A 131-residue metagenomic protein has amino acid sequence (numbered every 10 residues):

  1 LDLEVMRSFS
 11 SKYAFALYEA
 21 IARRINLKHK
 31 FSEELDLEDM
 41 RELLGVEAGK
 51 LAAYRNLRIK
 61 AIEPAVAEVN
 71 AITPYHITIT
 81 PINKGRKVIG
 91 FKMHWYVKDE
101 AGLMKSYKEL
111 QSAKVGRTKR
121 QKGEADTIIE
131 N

Functional and structural regions predicted by a protein language model:
L1-N131: Charged, alpha-helix-forming regions
